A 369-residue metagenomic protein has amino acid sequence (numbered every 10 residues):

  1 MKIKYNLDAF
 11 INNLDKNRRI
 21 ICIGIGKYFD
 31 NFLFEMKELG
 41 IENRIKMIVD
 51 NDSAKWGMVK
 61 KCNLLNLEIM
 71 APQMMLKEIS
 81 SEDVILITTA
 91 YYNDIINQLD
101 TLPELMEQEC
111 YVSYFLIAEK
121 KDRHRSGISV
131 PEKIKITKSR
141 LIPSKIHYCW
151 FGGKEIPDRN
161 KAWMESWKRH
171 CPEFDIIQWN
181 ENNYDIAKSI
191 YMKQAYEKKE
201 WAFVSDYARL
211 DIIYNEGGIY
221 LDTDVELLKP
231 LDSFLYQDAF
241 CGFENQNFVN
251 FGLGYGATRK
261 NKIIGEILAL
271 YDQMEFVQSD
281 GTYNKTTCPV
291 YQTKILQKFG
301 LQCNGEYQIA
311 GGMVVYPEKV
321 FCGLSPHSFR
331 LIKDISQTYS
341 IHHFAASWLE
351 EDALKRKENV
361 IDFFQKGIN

Functional and structural regions predicted by a protein language model:
K2-R18, D30-N31, E35, N51-K55 (+2 more regions): Glycosyltransferase-associated regions of secretory-pathway enzymes, highlighting luminal stem/catalytic domains
I25: Glycine-rich Rossmann-fold phosphate-binding loop(s) that bind the pyrophosphate of adenine dinucleotide cofactors
E38-R44, L76-S80, L102-L105: Short, conserved loop/helix-junction motifs that constitute active-site signature segments in enzyme catalytic cores
I41-K61: NAD(P)-binding Rossmann-fold cofactor-contacting core
M70-S81, I190-Y191: Short amphipathic alpha-helix with an adjacent loop that forms part of the alpha/beta core around
D206-G218: Small-residue hinge/turn detector
